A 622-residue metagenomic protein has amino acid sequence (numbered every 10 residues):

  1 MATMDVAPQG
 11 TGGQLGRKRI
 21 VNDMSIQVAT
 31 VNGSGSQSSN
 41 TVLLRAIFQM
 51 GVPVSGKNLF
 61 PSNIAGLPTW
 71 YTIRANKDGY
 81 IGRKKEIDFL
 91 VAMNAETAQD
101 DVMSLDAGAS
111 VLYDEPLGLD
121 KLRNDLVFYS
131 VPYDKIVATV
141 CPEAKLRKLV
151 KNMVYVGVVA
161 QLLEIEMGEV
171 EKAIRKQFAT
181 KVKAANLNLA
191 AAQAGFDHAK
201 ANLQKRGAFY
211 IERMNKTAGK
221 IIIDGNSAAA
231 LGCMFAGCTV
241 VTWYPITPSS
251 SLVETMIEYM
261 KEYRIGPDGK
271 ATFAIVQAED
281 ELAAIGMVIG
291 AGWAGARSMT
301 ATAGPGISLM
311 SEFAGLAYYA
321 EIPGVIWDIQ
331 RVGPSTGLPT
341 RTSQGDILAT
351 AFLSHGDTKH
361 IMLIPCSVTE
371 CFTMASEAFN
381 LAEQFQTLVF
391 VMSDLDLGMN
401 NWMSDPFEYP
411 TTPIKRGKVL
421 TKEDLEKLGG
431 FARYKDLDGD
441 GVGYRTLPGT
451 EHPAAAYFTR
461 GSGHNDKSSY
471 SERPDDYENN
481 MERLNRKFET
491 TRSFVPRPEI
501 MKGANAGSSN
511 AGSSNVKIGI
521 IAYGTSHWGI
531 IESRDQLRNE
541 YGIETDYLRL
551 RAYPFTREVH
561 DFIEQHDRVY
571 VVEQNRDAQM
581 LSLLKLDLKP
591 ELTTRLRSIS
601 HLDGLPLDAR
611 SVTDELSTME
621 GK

Functional and structural regions predicted by a protein language model:
A2-A236, V240-T242: Active-site cofactor/cluster-binding pocket
G13, I20-V102, V240, T247-F352 (+1 more regions): Thiamine diphosphate
G13-L15, P53, T72, N76 (+19 more regions): Metallocofactor- and cofactor-centric catalytic cores in central/energy metabolism, strongly enriched
D23, F178, Q204-A218, C233-C238 (+7 more regions): Gly-rich Lys/Arg/Thr-decorated short loops/hinges at beta-loop-alpha junctions or inter-strand turns that position
V42-A46, D106-G108, L122, M256-M260 (+8 more regions): Short, solvent-exposed amphipathic alpha-helical segments in soluble enzyme and RNA/protein-processing domains
P61-I64, G118-K121, I136, S250 (+6 more regions): Short gly/pro/ser/thr-enriched loop/turn and capping motifs at secondary-structure boundaries
L105-V111, D125-L126, F273, I322 (+2 more regions): A short helix->loop->beta-strand "cap" motif at the edges of active sites that frequently abuts
I222-A230, M234-A236, M374, F379-K622: Flexible, low-complexity linker and terminal segments
